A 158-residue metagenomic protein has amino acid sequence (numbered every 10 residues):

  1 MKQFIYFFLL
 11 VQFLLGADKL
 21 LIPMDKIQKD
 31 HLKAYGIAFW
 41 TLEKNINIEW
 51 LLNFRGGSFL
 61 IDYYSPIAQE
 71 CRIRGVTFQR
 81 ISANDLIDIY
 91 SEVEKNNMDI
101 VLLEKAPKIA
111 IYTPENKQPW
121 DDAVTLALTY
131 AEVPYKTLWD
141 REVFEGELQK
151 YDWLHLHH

Functional and structural regions predicted by a protein language model:
Q3-L14: Sec-dependent N-terminal signal peptides
G16-L32, I48-S58, N96-K117: Long, low-complexity, intrinsically disordered polar/charged segments
K19-L20, D25-K29, L60, Y64-Q69 (+1 more regions): Helical hinge/lid and interdomain linker segments adjacent to catalytic or ligand-binding clefts that mediate domain
K33-E70: N-terminal, post-signal-peptide region of Sec/Tat-exported proteins
I46, V76, V133: Short phosphate-binding/catalytic loops that engage adenosine nucleotides
R74-K105: Short N-terminal or domain-adjacent regulatory/targeting segments
